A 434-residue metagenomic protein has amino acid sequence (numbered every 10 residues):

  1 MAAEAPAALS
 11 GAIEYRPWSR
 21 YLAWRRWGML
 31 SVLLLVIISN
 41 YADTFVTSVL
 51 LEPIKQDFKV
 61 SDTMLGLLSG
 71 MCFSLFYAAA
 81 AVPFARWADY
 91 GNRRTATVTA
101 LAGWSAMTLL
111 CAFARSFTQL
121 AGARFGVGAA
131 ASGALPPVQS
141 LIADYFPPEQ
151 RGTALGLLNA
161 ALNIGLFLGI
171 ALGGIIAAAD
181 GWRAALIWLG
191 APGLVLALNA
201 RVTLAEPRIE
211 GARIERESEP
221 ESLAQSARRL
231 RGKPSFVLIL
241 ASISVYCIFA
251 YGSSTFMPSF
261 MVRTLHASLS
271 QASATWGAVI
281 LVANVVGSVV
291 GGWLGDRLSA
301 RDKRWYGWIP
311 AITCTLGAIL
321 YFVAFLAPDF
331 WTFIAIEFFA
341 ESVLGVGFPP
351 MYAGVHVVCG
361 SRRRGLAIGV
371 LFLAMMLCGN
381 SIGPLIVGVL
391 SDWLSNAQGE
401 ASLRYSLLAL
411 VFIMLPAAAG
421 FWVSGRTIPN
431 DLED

Functional and structural regions predicted by a protein language model:
A12-L22, P207-L240, T264: Juxtamembrane intracellular "pre-TM" segments in multi-pass secondary transporters
T47-S48, P234-V289, L344-F348, Y352 (+1 more regions): Extracytoplasmic gate region of multi-pass secondary transporters
L50-A79: Extracellular/periplasmic helix-loop-helix junction of adjacent transmembrane segments in MFS-like secondary
G70-F84, A278-G291: Central cavity-lining transmembrane alpha-helices of secondary-active solute carriers, predominantly the Major
A79-T118: Conserved MFS/SLC helix-loop-helix module at the cytosolic interface between two early adjacent transmembrane helices
T95-L109, W305-Y321: Structural signature of the two symmetry-related core transmembrane helices
A123-I164: Cytoplasmic helix-loop-helix junction between adjacent transmembrane helices in 12-TM secondary transporters
L158-V202: Helix-loop-helix hairpin linking two adjacent transmembrane segments in secondary transporters
